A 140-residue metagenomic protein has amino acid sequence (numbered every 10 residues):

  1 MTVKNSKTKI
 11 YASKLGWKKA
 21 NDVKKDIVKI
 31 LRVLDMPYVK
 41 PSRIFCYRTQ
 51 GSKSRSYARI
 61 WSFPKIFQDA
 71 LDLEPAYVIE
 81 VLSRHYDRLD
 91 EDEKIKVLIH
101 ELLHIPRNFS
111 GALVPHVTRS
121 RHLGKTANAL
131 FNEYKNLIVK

Functional and structural regions predicted by a protein language model:
M1-D92, N108-K140: Metalloprotease/metallohydrolase-associated module, dominated by Zn2+-dependent proteases
K94-N108: Active-site recognition of the HExxH zinc-binding catalytic motif
